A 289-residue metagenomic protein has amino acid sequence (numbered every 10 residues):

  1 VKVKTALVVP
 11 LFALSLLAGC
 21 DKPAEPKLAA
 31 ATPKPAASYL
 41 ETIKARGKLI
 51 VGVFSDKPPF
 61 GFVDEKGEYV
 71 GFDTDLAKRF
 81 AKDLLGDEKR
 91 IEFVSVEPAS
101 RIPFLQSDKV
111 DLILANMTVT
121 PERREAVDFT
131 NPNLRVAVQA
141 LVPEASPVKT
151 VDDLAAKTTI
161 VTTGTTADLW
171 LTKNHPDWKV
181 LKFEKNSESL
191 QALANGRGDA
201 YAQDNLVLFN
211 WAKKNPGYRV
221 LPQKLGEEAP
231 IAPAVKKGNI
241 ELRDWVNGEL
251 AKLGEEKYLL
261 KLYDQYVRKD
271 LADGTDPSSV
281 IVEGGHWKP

Functional and structural regions predicted by a protein language model:
L16-G19: C-terminal motif of bacterial Sec signal peptides marking the signal peptidase cleavage site
D21, A30-K34, D75-D83, T163-T165 (+2 more regions): Extended ligand-binding regions for polar small-molecule ligands
P26, T166-F183, V220-L221, A251-P289: Ligand-binding clefts/hinges and TM-proximal coupling segments of bilobed small-molecule sensing domains
A36-A37, I91-P103, S146-P147, L181-Q191 (+1 more regions): Short helix-initiation/N-cap motifs at beta->coil->alpha
K48-G71: Short glycine-rich His-centered loop
S55, L134-V142, N205, F209-L250 (+1 more regions): Periplasmic-binding protein-like
K78, K82, R90-D153: Acidic, polar ligand-binding/catalytic clefts
S100, N116-A126, W170-K173, S187 (+1 more regions): A ligand-binding cleft/hinge motif common to bilobed small-molecule-binding domains
